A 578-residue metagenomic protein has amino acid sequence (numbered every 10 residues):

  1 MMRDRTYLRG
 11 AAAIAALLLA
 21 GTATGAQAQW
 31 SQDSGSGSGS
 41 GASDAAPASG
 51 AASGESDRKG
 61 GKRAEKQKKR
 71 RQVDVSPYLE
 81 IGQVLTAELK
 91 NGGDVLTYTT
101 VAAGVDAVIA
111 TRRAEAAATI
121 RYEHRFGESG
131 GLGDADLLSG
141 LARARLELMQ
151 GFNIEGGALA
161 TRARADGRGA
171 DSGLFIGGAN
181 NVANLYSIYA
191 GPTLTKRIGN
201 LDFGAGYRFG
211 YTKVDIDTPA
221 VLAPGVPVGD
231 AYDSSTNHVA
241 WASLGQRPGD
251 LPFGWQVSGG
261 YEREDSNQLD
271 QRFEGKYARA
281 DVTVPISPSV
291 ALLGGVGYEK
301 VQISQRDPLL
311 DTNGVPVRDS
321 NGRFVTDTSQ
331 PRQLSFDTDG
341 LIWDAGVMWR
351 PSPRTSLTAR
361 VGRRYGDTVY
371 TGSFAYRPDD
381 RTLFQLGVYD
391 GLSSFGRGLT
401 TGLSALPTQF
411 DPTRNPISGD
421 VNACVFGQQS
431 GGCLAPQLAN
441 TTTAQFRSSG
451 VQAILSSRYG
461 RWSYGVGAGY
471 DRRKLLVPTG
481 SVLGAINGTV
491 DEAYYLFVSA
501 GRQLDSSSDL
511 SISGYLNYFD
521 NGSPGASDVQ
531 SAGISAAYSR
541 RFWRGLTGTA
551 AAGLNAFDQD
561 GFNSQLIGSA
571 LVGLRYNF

Functional and structural regions predicted by a protein language model:
M1-Q27: Gram-negative bacterial Sec-dependent N-terminal signal peptides
A28-F578: Gram-negative and organellar
